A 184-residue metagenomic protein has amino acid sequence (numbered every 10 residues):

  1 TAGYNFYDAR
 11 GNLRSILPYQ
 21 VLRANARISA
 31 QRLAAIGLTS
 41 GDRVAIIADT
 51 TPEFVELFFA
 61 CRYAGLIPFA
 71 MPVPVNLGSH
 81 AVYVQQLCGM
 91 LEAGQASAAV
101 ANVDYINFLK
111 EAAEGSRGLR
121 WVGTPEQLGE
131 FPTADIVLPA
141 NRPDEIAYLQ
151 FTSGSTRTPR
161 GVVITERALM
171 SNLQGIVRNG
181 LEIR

Functional and structural regions predicted by a protein language model:
A2, E130-F151, R157-T158, V163 (+3 more regions): Conserved pre-ATP/AMP-binding loop-to-beta segment of ANL
Y4-F59, N76-Q85, E130, A140 (+1 more regions): Conserved AMP-binding/adenylate-forming core of the ANL superfamily
G11, V75-H80, V84-M90, Q95-Q150 (+1 more regions): ANL superfamily adenylate-forming
L22, V44, C61, G65 (+5 more regions): Conserved structural-core and active-site-/substrate-pathway-adjacent residues in large, well-folded domains of enzymes
A30, T51-N76, G89-A98: A short helix-loop-beta submotif of the ANL/AMP-binding
P52-E53, N107, S171: Short alpha-helical
L57, L109-A112, I176: Hydrophobic packing residues within well-ordered alpha-helices of enzyme cores
